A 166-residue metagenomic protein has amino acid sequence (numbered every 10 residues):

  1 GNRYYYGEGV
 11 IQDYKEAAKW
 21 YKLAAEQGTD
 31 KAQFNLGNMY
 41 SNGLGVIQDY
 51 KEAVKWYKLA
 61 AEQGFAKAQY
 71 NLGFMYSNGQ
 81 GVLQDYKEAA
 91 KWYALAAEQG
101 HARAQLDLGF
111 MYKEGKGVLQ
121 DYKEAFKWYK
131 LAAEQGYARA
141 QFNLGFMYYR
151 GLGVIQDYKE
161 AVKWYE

Functional and structural regions predicted by a protein language model:
N2-Y6, N35-N42, N71-N78, D107-E114 (+1 more regions): Hydrophobic face of amphipathic alpha-helices that form TPR/SEL1-like repeat modules and related alpha-solenoid
Y4-E8, D13, Y21, E26-T29 (+14 more regions): Short helix-capping/linker turns of helical repeat alpha-solenoids
Y14, L36, Y50, L72 (+5 more regions): Short hydrophobic/aromatic segments of transmembrane alpha-helices and their interfaces
